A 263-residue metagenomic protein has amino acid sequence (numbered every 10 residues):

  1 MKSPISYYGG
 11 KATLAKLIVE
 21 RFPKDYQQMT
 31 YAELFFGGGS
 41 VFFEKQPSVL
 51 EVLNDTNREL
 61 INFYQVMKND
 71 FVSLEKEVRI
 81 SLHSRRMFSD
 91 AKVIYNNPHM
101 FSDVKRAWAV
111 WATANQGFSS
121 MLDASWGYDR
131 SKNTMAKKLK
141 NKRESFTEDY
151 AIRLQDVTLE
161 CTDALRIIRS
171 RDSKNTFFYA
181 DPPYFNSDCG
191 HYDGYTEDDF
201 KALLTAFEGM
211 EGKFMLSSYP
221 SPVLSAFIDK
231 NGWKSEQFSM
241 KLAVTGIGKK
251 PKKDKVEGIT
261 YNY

Functional and structural regions predicted by a protein language model:
K2-P4, G9-Y26, D70-G190: SAM-dependent nucleic-acid methyltransferase catalytic core
Q27-H83: Conserved S-adenosyl-L-methionine
Q27-T30, V49-L50, L154-T158, G209-F214: Short active-site oxyanion
F36-S40, S145-F146, Y219-P222: Short, polar loop motifs at secondary-structure junctions
V52-D55, Y179, G232-S239: Short hydrophobic/aromatic-enriched beta-strand-loop microsegments
T56-E59, Y184-F185, F238-T245: Short, acidic/turn-prone active-site loops that include or flank metal/cofactor- and phosphate-binding residues
D188-D193, K252: Glycine/threonine-rich flexible loop motifs
T196-Y263: Long, positively charged, glycine-interspersed low-complexity recognition regions
